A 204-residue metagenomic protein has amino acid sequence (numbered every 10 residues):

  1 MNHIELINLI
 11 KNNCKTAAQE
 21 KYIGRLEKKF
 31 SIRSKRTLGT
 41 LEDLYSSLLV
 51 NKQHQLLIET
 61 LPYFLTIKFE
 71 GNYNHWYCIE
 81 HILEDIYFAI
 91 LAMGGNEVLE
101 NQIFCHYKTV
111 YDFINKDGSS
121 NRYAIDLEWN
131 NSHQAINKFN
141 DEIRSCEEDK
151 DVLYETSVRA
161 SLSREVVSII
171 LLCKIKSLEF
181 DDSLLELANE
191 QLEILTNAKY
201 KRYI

Functional and structural regions predicted by a protein language model:
M1-L41: N-terminal alpha-helical interaction modules that lie
I4-I7, K35-S46, W76-A92, K116-N140 (+1 more regions): Amphipathic alpha-helical repeat scaffolds of TPR domains
K21-E27, L57-F64, N96-Y111, K138-E142 (+1 more regions): Alpha-helical repeat scaffolds
E27-K35, Y63-N74, K108-K116: Solenoid-like repeat scaffolds
R36, L56, N74, C78-H81 (+3 more regions): Structural signature of alpha-solenoid helical repeat junctions
F69-Y77, Y111-A124, V152, L195-R202: Boundary/linker segments of alpha-helical solenoid repeat arrays
Y154-E190, N197: Extended alpha-helical scaffolding segments
